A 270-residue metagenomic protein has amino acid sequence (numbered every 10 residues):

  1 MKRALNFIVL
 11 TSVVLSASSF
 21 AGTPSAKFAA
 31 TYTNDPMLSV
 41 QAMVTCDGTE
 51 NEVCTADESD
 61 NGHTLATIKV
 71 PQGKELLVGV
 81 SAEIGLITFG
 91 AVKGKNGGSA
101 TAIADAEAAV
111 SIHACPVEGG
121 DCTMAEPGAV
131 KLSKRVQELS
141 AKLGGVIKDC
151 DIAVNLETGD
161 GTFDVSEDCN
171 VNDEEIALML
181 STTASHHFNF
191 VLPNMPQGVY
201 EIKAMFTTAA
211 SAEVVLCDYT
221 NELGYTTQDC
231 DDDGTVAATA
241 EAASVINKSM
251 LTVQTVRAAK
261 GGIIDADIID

Functional and structural regions predicted by a protein language model:
M1-I8: Bacterial N-terminal signal peptides that target proteins for export
I8-S16: Bacterial N-terminal signal peptides
A17-A21: Sec/Tat signal peptide C-region and signal peptidase I cleavage site
G22-D270: Extracellular jelly-roll beta-sandwich "head" domains, especially the C-terminal globular C1q domain
